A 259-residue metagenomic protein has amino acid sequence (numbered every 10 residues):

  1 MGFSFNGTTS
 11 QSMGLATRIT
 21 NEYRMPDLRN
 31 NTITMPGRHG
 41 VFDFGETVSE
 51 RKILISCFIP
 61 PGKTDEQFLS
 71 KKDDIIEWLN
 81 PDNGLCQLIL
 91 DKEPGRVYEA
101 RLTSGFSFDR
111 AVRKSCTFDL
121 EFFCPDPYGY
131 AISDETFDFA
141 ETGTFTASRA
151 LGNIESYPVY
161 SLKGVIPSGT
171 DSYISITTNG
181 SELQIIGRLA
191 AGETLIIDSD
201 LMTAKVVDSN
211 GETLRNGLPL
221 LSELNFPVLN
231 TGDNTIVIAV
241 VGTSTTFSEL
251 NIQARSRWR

Functional and structural regions predicted by a protein language model:
M1-M35: Polar/acidic, low-complexity leader/linker segments enriched in S/T/G and N/D
R38-E66, K114-P127, N234: Oligomerization/assembly interface segments of phage tail-like spikes and tubes
T47-R51, N80-D82, V112-C116, G152-S156 (+2 more regions): Solvent-exposed loop and beta-edge segments used for protein-protein assembly and interaction
L54-R96: Long, hydrophobic/aromatic-enriched structural stretches that serve as scaffold segments
F58-P60, T103, F123-P125, K163 (+1 more regions): Solvent-exposed residues in well-ordered beta-strands and their adjoining turns, especially edge/terminal strands
G84-Y130: Short beta-strand and beta-hairpin "edge-sheet" elements
I132-R259: Intrinsically disordered, low-complexity segments enriched in serine, threonine, and glycine
